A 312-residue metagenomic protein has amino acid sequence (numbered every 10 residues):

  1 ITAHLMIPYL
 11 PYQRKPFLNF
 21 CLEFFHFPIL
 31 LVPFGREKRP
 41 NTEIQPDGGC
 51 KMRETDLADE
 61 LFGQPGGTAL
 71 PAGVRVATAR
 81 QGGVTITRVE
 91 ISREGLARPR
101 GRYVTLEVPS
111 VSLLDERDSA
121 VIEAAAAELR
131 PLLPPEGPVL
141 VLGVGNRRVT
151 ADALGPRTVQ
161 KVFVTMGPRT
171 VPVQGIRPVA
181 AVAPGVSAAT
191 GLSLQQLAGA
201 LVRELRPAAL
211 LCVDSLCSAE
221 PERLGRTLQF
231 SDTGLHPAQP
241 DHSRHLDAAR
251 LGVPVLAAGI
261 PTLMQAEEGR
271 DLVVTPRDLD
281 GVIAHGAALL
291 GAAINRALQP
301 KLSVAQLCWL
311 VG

Functional and structural regions predicted by a protein language model:
T2-R14, F25-P33, E37, N41: Short terminal hydrophobic/aromatic SLiMs and anchors at protein ends
M52-G101: N-terminal amphipathic/basic leader segments beginning at the initiator methionine
S92-L132: An N-terminal, well-structured beta->alpha segment
E107-P109, P138-V149, A181-G185: Short glycine-rich or small-residue beta-strand-to-loop segments that form or flank ligand, phosphate, metal/Fe-S
N146-Q174, A181: Glycine-rich phosphate/diphosphate-binding loop of Rossmann-like nucleotide-binding domains
V179-L210, S215: Catalytic-core regions of hydrolytic enzymes
V182-A183, Q196, C212-G312: A structural signal for small-residue-enriched, beta-sheet-centric alpha/beta enzyme cores and oligomeric scaffold folds
